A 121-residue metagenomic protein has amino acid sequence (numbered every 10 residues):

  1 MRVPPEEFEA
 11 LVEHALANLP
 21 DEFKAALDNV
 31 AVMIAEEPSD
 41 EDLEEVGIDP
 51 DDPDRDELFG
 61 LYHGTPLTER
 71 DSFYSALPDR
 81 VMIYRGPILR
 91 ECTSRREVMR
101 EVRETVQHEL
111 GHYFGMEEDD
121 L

Functional and structural regions predicted by a protein language model:
M1-E101, Y113, E117-D120: Active-site rim/adjacent substrate-binding subdomains
E101-E109: Short alpha-helical catalytic segment bearing the HExxH-like zincin motif of zinc-dependent metalloproteases
